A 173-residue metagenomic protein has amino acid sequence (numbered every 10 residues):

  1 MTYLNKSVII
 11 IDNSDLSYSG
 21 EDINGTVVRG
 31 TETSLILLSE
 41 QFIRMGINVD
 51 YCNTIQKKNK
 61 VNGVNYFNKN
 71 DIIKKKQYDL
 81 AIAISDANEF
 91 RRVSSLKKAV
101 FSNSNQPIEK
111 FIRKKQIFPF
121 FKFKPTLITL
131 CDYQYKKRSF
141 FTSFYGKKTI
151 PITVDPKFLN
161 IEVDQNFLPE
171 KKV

Functional and structural regions predicted by a protein language model:
M1-C52: N-terminal subdomain of nucleotide-sugar transferases
K6-S7, P169-V173: Charged active-site motifs of nucleotide-sugar-dependent glycosyltransferases
V8, A81, L127: Receiver (REC) domain switch-region micro-motif
I10-L16, D86, N103-N105, I152: Short loop/turn segments at strand-loop or loop-helix junctions that form parts of catalytic or ligand-binding pockets
T31-S34, I82-S85, T129-D132, I152: Replace "coordinates the UDP/GDP/TDP-sugar" with "coordinates nucleotide-activated sugar donors
N53-F123, Y133: Extended catalytic core of nucleotide-activated donor transferases of GT-like folds
F111, K124-K147, F158: A short, active-site helix/loop in glycosyltransferases that binds the activated sugar's phosphate group
F111-I112, V154-E170: Acidic anion/phosphate-binding donor-loop and adjacent secondary structure in glycosyltransferase catalytic cores
